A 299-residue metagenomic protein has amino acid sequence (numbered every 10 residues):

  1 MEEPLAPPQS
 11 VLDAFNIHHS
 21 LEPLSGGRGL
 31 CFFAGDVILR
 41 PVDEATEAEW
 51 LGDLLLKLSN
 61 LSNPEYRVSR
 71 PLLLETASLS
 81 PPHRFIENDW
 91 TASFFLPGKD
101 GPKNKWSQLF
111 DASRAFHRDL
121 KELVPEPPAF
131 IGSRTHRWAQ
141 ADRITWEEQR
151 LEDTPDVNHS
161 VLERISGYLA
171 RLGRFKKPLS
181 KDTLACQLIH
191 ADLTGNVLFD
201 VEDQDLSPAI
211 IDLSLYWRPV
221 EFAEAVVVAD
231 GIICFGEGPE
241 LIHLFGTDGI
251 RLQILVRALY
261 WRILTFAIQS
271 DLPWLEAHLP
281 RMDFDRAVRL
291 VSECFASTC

Functional and structural regions predicted by a protein language model:
E3-F33: ATP-binding glycine-rich phosphate-binding loop
E3-P7, D153-C186: Short, conserved active-site entrance elements at the starts or edges of catalytic domains
L5, R40-N88, D100-R118: A conserved alpha-helical element in kinase catalytic cores
G27-A34, I38-L39, P71, L169-V220: Active-site acidic catalytic loop and adjacent metal/ATP-binding pocket of ATP-dependent phosphoryl transfer enzymes
T91-K99: Short pocket-lining segment of the protein kinase catalytic domain that shapes the ATP-binding cleft
D100-V161: A cross-family kinase active-site recognition segment
L151, V226-V227, E240-C299: Helix-rich C-terminal or lid/interface subdomains of diverse kinases
D200-R251: Active-site Asp-x-Gly
